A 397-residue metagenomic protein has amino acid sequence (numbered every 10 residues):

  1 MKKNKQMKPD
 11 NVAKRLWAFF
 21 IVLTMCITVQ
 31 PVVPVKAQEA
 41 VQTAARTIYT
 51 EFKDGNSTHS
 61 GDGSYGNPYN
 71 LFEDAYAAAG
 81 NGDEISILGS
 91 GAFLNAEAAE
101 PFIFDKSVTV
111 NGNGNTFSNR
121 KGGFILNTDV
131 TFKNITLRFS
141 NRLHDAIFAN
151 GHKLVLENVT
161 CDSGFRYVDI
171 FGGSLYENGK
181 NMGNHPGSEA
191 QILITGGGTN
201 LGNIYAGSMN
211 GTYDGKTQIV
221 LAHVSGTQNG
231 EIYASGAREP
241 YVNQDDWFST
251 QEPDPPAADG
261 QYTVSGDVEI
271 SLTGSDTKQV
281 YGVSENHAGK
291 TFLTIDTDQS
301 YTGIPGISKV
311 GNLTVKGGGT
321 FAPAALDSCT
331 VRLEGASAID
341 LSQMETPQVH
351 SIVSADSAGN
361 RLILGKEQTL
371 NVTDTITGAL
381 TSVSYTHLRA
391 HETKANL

Functional and structural regions predicted by a protein language model:
M1-V12: N-terminal secretory signal peptides that target proteins for export/translocation
D10-T24: Sec-dependent N-terminal signal peptides
C26-V35: C-terminal segment of classical bacterial N-terminal signal peptides
K36-D74, S90: Right-handed parallel beta-helix/beta-solenoid
N81, I103-K106, F124-F139, A146-N203 (+6 more regions): Surface-exposed loop/turn motifs in large extracellular/passenger domains
D83-G122, S337, E367-L370: N-terminal extracellular ligand-recognition/capping segment immediately after the signal peptide
T386-T393: Conserved small/polar residues in nucleotide/adenosyl-binding loops
